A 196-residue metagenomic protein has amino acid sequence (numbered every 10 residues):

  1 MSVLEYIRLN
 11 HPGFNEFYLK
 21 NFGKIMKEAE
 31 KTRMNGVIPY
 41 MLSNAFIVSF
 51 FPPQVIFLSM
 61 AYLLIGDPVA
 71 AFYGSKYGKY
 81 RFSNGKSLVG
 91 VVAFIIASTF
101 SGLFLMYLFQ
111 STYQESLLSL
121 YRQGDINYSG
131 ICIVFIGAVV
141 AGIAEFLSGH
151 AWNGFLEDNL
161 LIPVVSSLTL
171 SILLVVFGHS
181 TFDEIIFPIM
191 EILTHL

Functional and structural regions predicted by a protein language model:
M1-V69, Y73-S87, V91-L196: Hydrophobic alpha-helical transmembrane segments
